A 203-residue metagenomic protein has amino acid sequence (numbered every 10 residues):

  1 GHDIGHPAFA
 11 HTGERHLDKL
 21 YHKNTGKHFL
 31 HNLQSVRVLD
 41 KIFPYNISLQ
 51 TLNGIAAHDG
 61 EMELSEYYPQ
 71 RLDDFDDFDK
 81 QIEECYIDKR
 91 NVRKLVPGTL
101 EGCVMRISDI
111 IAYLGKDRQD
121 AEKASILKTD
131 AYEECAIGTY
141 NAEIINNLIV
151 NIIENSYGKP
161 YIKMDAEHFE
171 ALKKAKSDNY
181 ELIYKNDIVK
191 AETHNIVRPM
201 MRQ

Functional and structural regions predicted by a protein language model:
G1-N32: Aspartate-rich (DDxxD/NDxxD/DxxxD) Mg2+/diphosphate-binding motifs and their adjoining helix-loop segments
T12, H28-Q34, V38-Q203: Histidine-centered, transition-metal-coordinating active-site segments
